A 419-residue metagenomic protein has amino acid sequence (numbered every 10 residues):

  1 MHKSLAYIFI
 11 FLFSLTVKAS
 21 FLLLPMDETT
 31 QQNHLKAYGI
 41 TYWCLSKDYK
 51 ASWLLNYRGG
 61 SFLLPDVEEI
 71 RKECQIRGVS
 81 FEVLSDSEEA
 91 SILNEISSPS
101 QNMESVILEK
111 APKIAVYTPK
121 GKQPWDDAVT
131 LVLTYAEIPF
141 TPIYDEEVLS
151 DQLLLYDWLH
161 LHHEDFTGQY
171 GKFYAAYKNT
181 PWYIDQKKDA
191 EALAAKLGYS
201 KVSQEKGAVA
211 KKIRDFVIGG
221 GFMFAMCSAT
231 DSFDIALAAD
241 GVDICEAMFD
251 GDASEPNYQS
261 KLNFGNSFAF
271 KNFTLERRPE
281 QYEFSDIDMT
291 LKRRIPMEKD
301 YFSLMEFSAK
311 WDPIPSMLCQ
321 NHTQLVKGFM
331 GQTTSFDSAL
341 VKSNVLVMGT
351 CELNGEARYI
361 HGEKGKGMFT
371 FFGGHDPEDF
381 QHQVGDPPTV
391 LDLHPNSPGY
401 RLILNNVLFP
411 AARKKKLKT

Functional and structural regions predicted by a protein language model:
H2-I10: Sec-dependent signal peptide recognition, specifically the positively charged N-region followed immediately by
A19-D127, G374: Hydrophobic targeting/anchoring helices
S20-M26, Q32-L63, D243, V341-T419: Extracellular ligand-binding/catalytic regions of CAZymes and related secreted enzymes and adhesion modules
L22-Q32, F62-K72, K122-T230, D234-A239: Helical hinge/lid and interdomain linker segments adjacent to catalytic or ligand-binding clefts that mediate domain
S97-N102, E146-V148, N354-R358: Alpha-helical scaffolding within the catalytic cores of extracellular/periplasmic polymer-degrading hydrolases
D127, V132-T134, D231, K261-V384: Catalytic beta-strand/loop cores that center a nucleophilic Ser/Cys/Thr and support acyl-enzyme chemistry
G207, D215-I218, T230, D234-E283: Serine-dependent carboxylesterase/thioesterase catalytic core of lipase-like alpha/beta-hydrolase/SGNH enzymes
